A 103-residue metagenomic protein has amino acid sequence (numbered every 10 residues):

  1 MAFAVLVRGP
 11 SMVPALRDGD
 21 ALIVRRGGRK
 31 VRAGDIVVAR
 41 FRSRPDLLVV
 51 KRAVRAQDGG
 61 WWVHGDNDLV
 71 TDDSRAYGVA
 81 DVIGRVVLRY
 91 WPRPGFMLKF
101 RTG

Functional and structural regions predicted by a protein language model:
M1-G103: Extended hydrophobic leader/signal-anchor segments used for secretion and membrane insertion
